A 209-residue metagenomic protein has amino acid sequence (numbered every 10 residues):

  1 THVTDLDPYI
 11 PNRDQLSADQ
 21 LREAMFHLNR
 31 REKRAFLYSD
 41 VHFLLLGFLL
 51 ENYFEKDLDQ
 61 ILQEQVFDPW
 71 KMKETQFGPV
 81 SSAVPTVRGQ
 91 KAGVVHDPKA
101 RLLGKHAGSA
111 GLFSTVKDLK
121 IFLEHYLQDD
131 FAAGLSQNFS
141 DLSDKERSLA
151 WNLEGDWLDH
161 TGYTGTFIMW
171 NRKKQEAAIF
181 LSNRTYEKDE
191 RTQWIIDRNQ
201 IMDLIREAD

Functional and structural regions predicted by a protein language model:
T1-T161: Short, surface-exposed loop or secondary-structure junction motifs that flank catalytic or metal-binding residues
H27-R31, L181-S182, A208-D209: Short C-terminal domain-edge/linker segments immediately following a structured domain
S136-K145, E187-D209: Short, gly/Ser/Thr-rich active-site loops of penicillin-recognizing serine hydrolases
G155, N171-K174, R198: Short, isolated positions within intrinsically disordered regulatory regions of eukaryotic proteins
T164-A177: Short, surface-exposed beta-strand/loop micro-motifs that present aromatic residues
Q175-K188: Short, well-ordered beta-strand elements
